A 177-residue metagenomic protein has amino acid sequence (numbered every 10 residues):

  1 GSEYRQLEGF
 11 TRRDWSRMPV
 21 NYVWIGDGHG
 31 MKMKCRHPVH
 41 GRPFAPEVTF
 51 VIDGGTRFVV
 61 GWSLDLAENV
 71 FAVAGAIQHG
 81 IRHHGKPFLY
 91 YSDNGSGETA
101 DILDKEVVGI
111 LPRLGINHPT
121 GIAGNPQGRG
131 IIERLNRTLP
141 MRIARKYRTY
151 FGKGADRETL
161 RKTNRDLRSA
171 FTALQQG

Functional and structural regions predicted by a protein language model:
G1-F50, F58, F71-A76, H83: Mobile-element integrase/transposase regions, centering on the N-terminal DNA-binding/Zn-coordinating module
W24-I25, Y91, P119-T120: A structural signal for short, well-ordered beta-strand segments and their strand-loop junctions that often border
D27-G30, I52-T56, L64-E68, N94-S96 (+1 more regions): Short, flexible loop/turn elements at secondary-structure junctions
M33-C35, V60, A100-D101, G121: Short helix/loop capping segments that flank catalytic or ligand/cofactor-binding pockets
V39, W62, Y91-N94: A short, structure-level motif marking secondary-structure boundaries and short turns
A45, A67-E106, I110: Acyl-donor binding region in acyl/amide transferases
G54-V60, G85, Y90: Coil-to-beta-strand transition motifs
S96, A100, D104-G177: Globin-like tetrapyrrole-binding proteins
